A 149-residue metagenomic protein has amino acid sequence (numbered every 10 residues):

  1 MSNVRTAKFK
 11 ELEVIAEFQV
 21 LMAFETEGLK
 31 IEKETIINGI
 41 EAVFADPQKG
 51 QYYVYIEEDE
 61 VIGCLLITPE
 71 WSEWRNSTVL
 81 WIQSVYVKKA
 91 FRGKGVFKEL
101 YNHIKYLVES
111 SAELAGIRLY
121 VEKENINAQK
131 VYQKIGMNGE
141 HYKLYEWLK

Functional and structural regions predicted by a protein language model:
M1-E13: Conserved N-terminal entry element of GNAT/NAT acetyltransferase domains
F9, E17-S77, Q83, Y101 (+1 more regions): Acetyl-CoA-dependent GNAT
W71-I82, R92, E113-A115, E140: A conserved beta-turn-beta hairpin within the catalytic core of GNAT-like acetyltransferases that forms part
Q83, K88, R92, E122: Residue-level recognition of the GNAT/N-acetyltransferase active site
V87, G93-Y106, K130, K134: Conserved acetyl-CoA-binding loop-helix of GNAT-fold acetyltransferases
K98, K123-H141, W147: Conserved active-site alpha-helix within GNAT-family acetyltransferase domains
E109-Y120: Conserved GNAT acetyl-CoA-binding A-motif
